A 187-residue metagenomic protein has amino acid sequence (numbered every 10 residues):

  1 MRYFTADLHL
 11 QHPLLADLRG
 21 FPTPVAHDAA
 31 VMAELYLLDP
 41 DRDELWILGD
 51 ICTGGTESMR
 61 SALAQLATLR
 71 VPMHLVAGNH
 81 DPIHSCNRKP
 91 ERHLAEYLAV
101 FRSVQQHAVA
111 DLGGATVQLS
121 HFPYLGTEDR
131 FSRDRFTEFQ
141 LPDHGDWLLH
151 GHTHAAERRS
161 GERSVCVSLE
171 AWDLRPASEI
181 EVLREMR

Functional and structural regions predicted by a protein language model:
Y3-T5, L10-D111: Core catalytic region of metal-dependent phosphoesterases/phosphodiesterases, especially metallo-beta-lactamase-like
R92-R187: Conserved beta-sheet core of the metallophosphoesterase superfamily
